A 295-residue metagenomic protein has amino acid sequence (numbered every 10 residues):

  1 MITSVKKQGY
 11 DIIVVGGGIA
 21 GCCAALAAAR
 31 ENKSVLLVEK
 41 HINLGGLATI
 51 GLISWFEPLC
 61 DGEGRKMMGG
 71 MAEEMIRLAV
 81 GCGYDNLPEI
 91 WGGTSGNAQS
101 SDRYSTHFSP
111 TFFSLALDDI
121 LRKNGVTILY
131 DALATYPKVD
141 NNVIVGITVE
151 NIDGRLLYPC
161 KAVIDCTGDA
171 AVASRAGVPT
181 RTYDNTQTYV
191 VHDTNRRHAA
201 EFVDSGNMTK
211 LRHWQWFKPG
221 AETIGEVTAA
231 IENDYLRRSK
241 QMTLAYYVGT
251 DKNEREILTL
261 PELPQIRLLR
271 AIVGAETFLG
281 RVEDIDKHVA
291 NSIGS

Functional and structural regions predicted by a protein language model:
M1-V5: Basic/polar N-terminal segments that are highly enriched at the extreme N-terminus, encompassing both cleavable
K6-G18: Beta1/beta-strand and adjacent pyrophosphate-binding region of the FAD-binding site in flavoprotein oxidoreductases
G9-D11, E31-S34, N124-T127, L156 (+2 more regions): Loop/turn elements at helix/coil->beta-strand transitions in domains of secreted/extracellular proteins
G21: N-terminal Rossmann-fold NAD(P) dinucleotide-binding loop
A27, K33-S34, E39-Y136, D140 (+3 more regions): Conserved N-terminal/central alpha/beta ligand/cofactor-binding core
L47-A48, M71, S114, D131 (+3 more regions): Flavin (FAD/FMN)-binding glycine-rich loop and adjacent Rossmann-like elements that form
N141-I147: Short, hydrophobic/aromatic-rich segments at coil-to-beta transitions
